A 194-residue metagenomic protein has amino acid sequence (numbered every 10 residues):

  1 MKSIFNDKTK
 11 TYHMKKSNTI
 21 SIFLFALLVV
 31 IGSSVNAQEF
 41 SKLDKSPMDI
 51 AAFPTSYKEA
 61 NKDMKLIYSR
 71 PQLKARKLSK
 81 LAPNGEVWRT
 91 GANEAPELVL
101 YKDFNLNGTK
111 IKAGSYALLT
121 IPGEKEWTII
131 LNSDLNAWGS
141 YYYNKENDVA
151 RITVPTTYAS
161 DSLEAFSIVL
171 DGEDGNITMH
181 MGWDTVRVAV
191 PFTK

Functional and structural regions predicted by a protein language model:
M1-F40: Bacterial Sec-dependent N-terminal signal peptides
D7, L24, L28, L81 (+5 more regions): Preference for short coil/turn "hinge" residues that link or interrupt alpha-helices
S17, G91, Y101, N107-T109 (+4 more regions): Surface-exposed loop/turn and secondary-structure junction residues enriched for glycine/proline
S21, L73-A75, N105-N107, A113 (+4 more regions): A broad, structure-centric signal for solvent-exposed, well-ordered loop/edge residues that line or flank functional
I31, A60, K112, G123-E126 (+2 more regions): Short loop/turn segments at connectors of secondary-structure elements within structured domains
S34, D63-K65, E97, T128 (+1 more regions): A residue-level signal for beta-strand positions that form part of recognition/binding surfaces within mature
Q38-R89, S140-K194: Primarily secretory-pathway and cell-envelope proteins
W88-A137: Mid-length scaffold segments of soluble, non-membrane domains
